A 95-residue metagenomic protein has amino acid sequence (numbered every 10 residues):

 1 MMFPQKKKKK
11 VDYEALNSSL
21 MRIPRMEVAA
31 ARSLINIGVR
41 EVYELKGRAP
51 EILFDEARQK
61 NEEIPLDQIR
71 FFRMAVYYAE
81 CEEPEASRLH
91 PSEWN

Functional and structural regions predicted by a protein language model:
M1-N95: C-terminal extensions
